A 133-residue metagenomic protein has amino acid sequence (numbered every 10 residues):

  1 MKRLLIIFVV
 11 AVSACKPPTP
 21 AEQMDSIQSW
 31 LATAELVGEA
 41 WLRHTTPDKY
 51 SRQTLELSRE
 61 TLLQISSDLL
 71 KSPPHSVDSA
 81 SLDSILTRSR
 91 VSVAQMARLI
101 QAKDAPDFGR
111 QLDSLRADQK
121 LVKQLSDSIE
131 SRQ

Functional and structural regions predicted by a protein language model:
M1-L5, M24-I27: Alpha-helical transmembrane segments
L4-S13: Sec-dependent N-terminal signal peptides
A14-P18: Bacterial signal peptide processing site
E22-Q95, R110-S114: Alpha-helical segments in soluble extracytoplasmic regions
L86-S128: Extracytosolic low-complexity repeat regions of secreted or lipid-anchored proteins
E130-Q133: Juxtamembrane amphipathic/coiled-coil helical coupling segments that flank and transmit signals to/from transmembrane
